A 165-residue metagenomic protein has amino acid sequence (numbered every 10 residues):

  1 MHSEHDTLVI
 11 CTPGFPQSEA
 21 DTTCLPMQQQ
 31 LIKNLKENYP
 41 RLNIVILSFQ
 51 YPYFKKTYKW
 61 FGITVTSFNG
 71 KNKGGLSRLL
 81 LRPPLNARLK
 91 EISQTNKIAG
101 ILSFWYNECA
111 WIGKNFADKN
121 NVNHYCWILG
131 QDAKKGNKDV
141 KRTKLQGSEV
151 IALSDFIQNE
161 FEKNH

Functional and structural regions predicted by a protein language model:
M1-Y53: N-terminal subdomain of nucleotide-sugar transferases
D6, A99, S148: Conserved acidic residues
T12-P13, W105-Y106, I128-D132: Histidine-centered beta-alpha loop that forms part of the nucleotide-sugar donor binding/catalytic region in diverse
P52, E108-C109, F156-Q158: Alpha-helix capping/helix-boundary segments
K59, G70-I101, A110-W111, N115 (+3 more regions): An amphipathic, basic-hydrophobic alpha-helix
S103, A152-L153: Short beta-strand scaffold positions
H124-A152: A conserved, positively charged/aromatic
Q158-H165: Helix-loop-beta element that forms the nucleotide-linked donor phosphate-binding surface in glycosyltransferases
